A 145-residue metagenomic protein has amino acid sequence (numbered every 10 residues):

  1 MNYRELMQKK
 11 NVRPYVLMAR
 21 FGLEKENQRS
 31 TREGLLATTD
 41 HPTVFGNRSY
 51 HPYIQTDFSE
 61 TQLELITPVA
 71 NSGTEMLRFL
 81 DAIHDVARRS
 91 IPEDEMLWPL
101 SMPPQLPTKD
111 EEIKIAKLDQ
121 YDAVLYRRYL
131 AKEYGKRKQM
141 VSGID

Functional and structural regions predicted by a protein language model:
M1-K132, M140-S142: Terminal catalytic/cofactor-binding subdomain
D145: Active-site capping/gating regions of soluble enzymes
